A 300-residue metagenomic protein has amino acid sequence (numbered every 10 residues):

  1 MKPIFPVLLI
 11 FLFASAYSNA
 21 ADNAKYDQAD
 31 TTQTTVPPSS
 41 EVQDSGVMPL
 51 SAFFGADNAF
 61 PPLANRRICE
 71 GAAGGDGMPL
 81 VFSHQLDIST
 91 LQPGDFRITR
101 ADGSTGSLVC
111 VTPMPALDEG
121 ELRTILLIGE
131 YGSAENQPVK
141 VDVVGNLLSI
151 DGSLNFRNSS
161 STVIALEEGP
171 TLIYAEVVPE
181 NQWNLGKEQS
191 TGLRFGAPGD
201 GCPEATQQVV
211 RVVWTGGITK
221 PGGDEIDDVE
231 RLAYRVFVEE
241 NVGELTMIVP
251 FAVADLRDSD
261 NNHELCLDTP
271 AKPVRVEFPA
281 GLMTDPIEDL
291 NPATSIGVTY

Functional and structural regions predicted by a protein language model:
M1-I4: Positively charged n-region of N-terminal signal peptides that target proteins for export
P6-S15: Bacterial N-terminal signal peptides
S18-A20: Boundary at the C-terminal end of the N-terminal hydrophobic targeting segment
D22-Y300: Non-catalytic beta-sheet/beta-sandwich ligand-binding modules that flank or precede catalytic cores
